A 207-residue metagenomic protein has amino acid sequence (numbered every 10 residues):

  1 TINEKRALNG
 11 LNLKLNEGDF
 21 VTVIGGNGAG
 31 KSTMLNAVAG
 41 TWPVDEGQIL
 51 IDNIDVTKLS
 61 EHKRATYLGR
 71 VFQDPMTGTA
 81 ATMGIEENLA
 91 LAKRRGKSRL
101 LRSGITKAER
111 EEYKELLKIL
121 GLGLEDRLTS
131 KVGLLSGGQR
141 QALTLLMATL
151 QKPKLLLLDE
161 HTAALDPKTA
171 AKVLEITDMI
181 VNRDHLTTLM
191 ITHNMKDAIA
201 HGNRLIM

Functional and structural regions predicted by a protein language model:
I24-G26: The feature captures the beta-strand-to-loop junction immediately N-terminal to the Walker
A39: Helix-to-loop junction immediately C-terminal to a conserved catalytic motif
G47-I54: Conserved ABC transporter NBD signature motif
D55-G69, T77, R99-T106: ABC ATPase NBD coupling module
A148-T149: ABC ATPase C-loop
L156-D159: Catalytic Walker B motif of ABC-type/P-loop ATPase nucleotide-binding domains
T192-H193: H-loop/switch region of ABC-family ATPase nucleotide-binding domains
